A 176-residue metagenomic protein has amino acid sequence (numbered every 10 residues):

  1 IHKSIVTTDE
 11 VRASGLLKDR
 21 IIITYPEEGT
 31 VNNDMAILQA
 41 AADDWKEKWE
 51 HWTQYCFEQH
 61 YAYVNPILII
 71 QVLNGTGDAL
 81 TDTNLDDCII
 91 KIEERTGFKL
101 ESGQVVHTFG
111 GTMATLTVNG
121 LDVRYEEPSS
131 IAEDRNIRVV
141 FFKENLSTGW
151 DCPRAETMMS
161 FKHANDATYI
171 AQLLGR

Functional and structural regions predicted by a protein language model:
I1-Y61, N65-I67: Conserved P-loop NTPase catalytic core
T7, V11, A36-D44, N84-K91 (+2 more regions): Alpha-helical scaffold elements adjacent to nucleotide-binding pockets in ATP/GTP-utilizing enzyme cores
D9-A13, G97, W150-D151, K162: Short, surface-exposed basic-aromatic patches at helix termini and helix-loop junctions that form
S14, K18, G75, L174: Single, functionally critical "micro-switch" positions that shape active/binding sites and transmembrane helices
L17, D134, D151: A short catalytic or substrate-binding loop motif that flags glycine-/basic-rich loops and adjacent residues that bind
G29-N32, D78-T81, W150, Y169: Extracytoplasmic/secreted cell-surface and envelope-processing proteins
W49-T148, A164: Conserved C-terminal RecA-like helicase domain
V139-F142, L146-A164, T168-L174: A short beta-strand element within the Helicase C-terminal
